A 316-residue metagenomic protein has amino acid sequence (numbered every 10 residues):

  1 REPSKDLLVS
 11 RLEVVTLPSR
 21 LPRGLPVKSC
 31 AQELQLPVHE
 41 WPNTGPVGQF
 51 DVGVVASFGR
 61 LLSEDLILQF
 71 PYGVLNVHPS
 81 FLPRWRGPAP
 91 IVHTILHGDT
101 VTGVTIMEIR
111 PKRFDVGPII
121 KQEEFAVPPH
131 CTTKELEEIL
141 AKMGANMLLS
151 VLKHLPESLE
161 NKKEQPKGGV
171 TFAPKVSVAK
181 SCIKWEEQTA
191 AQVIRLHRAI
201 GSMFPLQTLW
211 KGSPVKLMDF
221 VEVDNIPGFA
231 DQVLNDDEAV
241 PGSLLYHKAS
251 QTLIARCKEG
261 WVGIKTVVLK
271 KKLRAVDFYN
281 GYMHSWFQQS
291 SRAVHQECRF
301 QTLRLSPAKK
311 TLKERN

Functional and structural regions predicted by a protein language model:
R1-F204, E259-G263, L269-R274, Y279 (+1 more regions): One-carbon transfer enzymes
V14, M107, K216-V223, A230: A structure-centric feature marking long, well-folded core domains of fungal metabolic enzymes and membrane transporters
T100-V101, A190-A191, V215, F220-N225: Short, charged/polar surface micro-motifs in flexible loops or helix N-caps
I183, L206-K211, L253-K258: Short acidic-hydrophobic surface loop/beta-edge motif
L196-R198, L206, G242-Y246: Short Gly/Pro-enriched turn/cap motifs at secondary-structure boundaries
W210, D219, T266: Active-site proximal loops enriched in glycine and acidic residues that flank catalytic Cys/His/Asp and coordinate
S213-L217, V262-G263: Short, isolated positions in well-ordered beta-strands
D224, F229-V262, L269-K270, D277-N280: Low-complexity, glycine/alanine/valine/leucine- and proline-rich hydrophobic stretches
